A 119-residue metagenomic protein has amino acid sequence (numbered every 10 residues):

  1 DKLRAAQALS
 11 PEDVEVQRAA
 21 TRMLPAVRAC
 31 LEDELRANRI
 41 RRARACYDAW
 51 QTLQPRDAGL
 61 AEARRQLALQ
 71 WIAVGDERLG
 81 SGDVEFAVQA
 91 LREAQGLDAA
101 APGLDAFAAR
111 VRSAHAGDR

Functional and structural regions predicted by a protein language model:
A6, W50, E93-A94: Canonical positions in the second alpha-helix
P11, P55-A58, A99: Short coil turns that delineate tetratricopeptide repeat
L24-C30, R64, W71, D105: TPR repeat positional signature
